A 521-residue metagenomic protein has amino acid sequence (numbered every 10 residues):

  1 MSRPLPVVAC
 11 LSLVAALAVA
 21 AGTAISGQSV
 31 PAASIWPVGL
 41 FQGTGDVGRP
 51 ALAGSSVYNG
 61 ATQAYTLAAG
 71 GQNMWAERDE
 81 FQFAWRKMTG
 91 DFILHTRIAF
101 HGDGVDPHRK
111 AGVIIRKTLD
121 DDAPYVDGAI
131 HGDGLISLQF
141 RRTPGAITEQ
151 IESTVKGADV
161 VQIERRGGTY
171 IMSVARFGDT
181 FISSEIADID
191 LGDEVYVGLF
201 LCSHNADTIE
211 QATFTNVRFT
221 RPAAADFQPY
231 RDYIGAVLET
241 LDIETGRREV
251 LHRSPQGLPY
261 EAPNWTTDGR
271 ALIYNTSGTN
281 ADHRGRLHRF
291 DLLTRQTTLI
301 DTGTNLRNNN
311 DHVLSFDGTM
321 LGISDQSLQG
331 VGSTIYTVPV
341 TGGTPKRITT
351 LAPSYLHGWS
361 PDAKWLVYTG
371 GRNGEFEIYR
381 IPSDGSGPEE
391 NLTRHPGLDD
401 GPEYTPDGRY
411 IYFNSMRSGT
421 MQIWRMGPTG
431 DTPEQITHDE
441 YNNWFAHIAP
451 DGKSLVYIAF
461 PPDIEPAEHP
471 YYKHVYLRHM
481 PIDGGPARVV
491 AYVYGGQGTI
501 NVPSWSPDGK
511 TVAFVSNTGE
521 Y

Functional and structural regions predicted by a protein language model:
M1-P4: Positively charged n-region of N-terminal signal peptides that target proteins for export
V8-G22: Bacterial N-terminal signal peptides
A20-A21, S26-G27, A32: Boundary at the C-terminal end of the N-terminal hydrophobic targeting segment
V30-F227: Extracellular glycan-recognition regions
A224-Y521: Sequence signature of WD/YWTD-type beta-propeller architectures
